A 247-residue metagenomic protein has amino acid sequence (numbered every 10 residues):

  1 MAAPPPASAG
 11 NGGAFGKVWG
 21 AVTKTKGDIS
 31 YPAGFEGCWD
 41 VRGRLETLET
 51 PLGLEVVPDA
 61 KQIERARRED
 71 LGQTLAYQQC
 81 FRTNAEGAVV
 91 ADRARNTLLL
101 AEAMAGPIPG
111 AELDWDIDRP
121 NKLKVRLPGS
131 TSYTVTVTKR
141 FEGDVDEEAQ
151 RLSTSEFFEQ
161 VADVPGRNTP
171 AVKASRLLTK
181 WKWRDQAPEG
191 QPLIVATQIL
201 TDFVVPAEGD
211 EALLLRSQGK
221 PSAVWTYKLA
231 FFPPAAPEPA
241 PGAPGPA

Functional and structural regions predicted by a protein language model:
M1-P6: N-terminal export leaders
N11-G245: Soluble ligand-binding/transfer domains with enclosed cavities or grooves
